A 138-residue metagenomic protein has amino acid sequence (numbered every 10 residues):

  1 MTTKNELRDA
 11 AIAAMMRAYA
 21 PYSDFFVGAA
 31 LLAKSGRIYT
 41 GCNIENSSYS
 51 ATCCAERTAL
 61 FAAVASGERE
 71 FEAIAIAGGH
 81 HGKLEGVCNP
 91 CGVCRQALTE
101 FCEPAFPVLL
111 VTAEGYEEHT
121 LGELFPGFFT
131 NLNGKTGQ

Functional and structural regions predicted by a protein language model:
M1-D9, V111-Y116: Generic structural signal for short, solvent-exposed loop/turn connectors between secondary structure elements
T2, E6, E123, T130-Q138: Feature of Fe-S/electron-transfer and energy-metabolism proteins that preferentially highlights extended coupling
K4-A20: Short, basic/aromatic recognition patches
M16-Y22, A51-C54: Short N-terminal helix-initiation segments at or just after the protein's N-terminus
Y22-D24, C102: Short solvent-exposed loop/turn micro-motifs enriched in small/polar/acidic residues
D24-A33, L109: Short beta-strand scaffold segments in enzyme catalytic cores
T40-N133: Zn2+-dependent cytidine deaminase-like catalytic core
